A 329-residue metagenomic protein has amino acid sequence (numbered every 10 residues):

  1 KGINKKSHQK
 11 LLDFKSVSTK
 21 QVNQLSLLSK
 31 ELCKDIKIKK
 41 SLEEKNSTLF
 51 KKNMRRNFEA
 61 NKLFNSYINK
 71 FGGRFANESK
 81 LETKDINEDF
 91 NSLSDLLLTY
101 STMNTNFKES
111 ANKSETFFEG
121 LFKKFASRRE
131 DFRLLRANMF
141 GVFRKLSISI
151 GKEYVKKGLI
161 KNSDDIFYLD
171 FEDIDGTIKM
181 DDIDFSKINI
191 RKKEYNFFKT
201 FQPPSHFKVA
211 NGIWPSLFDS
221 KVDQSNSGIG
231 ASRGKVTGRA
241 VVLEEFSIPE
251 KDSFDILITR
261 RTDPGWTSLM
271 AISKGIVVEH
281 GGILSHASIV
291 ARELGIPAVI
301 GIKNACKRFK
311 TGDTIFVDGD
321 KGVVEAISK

Functional and structural regions predicted by a protein language model:
K1-N226, G230: Contiguous hydrophobic, helix-prone segments at protein termini that mediate membrane targeting/anchoring
Y67-I68, E153, D223-S225, I229 (+5 more regions): Short, flexible coil/turn micro-motifs enriched in small/turn-prone residues
K199-T267, I276: Mature hydrolase/peptidase catalytic cores and their serpin-fold inhibitory cores, especially in secreted
A240-D255, R260-T262, W266-K329: Acidic, glycine-rich flexible loop/linker segments
